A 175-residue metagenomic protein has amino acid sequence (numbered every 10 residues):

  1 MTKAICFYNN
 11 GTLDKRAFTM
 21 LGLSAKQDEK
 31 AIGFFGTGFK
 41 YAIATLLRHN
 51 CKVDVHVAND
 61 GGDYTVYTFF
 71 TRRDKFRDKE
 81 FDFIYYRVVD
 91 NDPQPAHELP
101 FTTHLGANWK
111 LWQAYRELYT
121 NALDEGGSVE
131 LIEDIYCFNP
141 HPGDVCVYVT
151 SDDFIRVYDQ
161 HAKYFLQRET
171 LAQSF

Functional and structural regions predicted by a protein language model:
M1-K15, P142-I155: Active-site-proximal helix-loop elements at catalytic-domain edges
A4-D63, P95-A107: Flexible ATP-lid and adjacent glycine-rich G1/G2 motifs of the Bergerat
F7, V53-V55, A114-L118, A122-L123 (+1 more regions): Generic low-polarity alpha-helical segments
K15-A17, T45, N59-N108, D144 (+1 more regions): Extended charged low-complexity segments that act as oligomerization/scaffolding linkers
G33-G38, W112, T170-F175: ATP-binding glycine-rich phosphate-binding loop
T37-H49, W109-E133: Conserved ATP-binding N-box helix of the HATPase_c
D54-H56, T68, N139: A generic membrane alpha-helix/interface feature
R77-D90, L123-F175: GHKL/Histidine-kinase-like ATPase module
